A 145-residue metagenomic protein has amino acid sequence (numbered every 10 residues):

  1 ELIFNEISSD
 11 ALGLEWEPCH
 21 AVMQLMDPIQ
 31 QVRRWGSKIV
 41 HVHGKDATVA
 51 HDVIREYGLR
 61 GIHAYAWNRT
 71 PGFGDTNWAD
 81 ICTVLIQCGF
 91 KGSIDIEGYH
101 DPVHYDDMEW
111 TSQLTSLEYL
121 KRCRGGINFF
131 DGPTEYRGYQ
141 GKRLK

Functional and structural regions predicted by a protein language model:
L2-K145: Histidine-acidic metal/acid-base catalytic patches
